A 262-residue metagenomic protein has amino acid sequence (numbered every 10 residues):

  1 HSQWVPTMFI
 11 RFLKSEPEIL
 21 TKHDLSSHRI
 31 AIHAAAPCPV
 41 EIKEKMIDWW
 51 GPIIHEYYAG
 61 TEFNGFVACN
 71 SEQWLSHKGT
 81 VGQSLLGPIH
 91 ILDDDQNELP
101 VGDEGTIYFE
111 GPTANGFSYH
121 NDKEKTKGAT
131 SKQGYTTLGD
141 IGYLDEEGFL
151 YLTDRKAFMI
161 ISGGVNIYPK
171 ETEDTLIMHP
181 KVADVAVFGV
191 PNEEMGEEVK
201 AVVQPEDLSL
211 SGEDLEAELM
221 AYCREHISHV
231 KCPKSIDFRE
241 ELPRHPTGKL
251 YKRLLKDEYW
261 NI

Functional and structural regions predicted by a protein language model:
H1-W4, L13-H77, P88-H90, D95: Gly/Ser/Thr-rich phosphate-binding loop
S2, D95-E98, G111, F117 (+5 more regions): AMP-binding/adenylate-forming catalytic core of the ANL superfamily
L25-H28, L86, V182, Q204 (+1 more regions): Core-facing hydrophobic residues within beta-strands of well-ordered domains
I30-H33, V187, S235-F238: Hydrophobic/anchoring residues in structured secondary elements
P37, S76-N121, A129: Adenylate-forming AMP-binding core of the ANL superfamily, especially NRPS adenylation
H55-E62, F66, V81-S84, F188-P191 (+1 more regions): Beta-strand->loop->alpha-helix junctions that form or flank phosphate-binding loops in nucleotide-handling enzymes
I236-P246: Short proline/glycine- and acidic-rich turn/helix-capping motifs at secondary-structure junctions
Y259-I262: A short, polar/charged loop-to-alpha-helix boundary motif
